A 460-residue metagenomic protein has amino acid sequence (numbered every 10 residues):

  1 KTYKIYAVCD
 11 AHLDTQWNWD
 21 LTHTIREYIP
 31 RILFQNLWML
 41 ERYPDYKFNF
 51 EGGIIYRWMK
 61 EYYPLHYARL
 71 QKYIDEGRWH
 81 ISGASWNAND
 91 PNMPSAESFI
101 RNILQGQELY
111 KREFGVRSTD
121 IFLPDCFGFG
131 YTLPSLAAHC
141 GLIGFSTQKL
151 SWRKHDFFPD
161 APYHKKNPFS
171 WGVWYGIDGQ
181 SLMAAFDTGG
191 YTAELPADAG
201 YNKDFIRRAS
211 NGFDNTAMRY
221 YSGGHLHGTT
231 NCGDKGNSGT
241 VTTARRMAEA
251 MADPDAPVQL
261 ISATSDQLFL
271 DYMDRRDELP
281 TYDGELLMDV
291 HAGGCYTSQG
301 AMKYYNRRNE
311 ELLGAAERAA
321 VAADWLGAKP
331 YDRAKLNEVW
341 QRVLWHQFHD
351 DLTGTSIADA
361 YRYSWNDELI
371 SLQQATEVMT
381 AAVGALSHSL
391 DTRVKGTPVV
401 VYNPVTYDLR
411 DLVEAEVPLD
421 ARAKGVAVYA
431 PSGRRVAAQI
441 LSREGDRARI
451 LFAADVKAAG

Functional and structural regions predicted by a protein language model:
K1-P404, D411, A423-G425, Y429-K457: Catalytic-domain carbohydrate-binding cleft regions of carbohydrate-active enzymes
L412-L419: Glycine-centered coil/turn sites that cap beta-strands in beta-rich domains
